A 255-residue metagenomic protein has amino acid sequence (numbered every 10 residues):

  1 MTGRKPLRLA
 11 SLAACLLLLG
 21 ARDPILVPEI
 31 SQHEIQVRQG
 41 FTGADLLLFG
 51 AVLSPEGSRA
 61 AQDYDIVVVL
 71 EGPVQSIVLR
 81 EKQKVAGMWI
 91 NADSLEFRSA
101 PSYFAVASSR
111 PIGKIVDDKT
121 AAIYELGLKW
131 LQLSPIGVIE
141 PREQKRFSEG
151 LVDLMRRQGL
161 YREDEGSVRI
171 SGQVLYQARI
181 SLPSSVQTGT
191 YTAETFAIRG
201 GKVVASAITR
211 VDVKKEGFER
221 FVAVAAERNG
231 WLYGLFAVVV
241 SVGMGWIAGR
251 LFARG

Functional and structural regions predicted by a protein language model:
T2-S11: Bacterial N-terminal signal peptides that target proteins for export
D23-Q39: N-terminal edge beta-strand
I35-A44, G57-A60, V78, D93-R98 (+2 more regions): Short, solvent-exposed beta-strand/turn "edge" segments of beta-rich domains on protein surfaces
V52-P55: Short solvent-exposed capping/turn motifs at the termini of beta-strands
K84-P183, Q187: Membrane-proximal low-complexity regions enriched in glycine and acidic/polar residues
S181, V204-G234: Short, aromatic-rich amphipathic segments at membrane interfaces that lie adjacent to a transmembrane helix or signal
S185-K215: Extended, hydrophilic extramembrane loops/domains of integral membrane proteins
S241-G255: Juxtamembrane interface at the cytosolic side of transmembrane helices
